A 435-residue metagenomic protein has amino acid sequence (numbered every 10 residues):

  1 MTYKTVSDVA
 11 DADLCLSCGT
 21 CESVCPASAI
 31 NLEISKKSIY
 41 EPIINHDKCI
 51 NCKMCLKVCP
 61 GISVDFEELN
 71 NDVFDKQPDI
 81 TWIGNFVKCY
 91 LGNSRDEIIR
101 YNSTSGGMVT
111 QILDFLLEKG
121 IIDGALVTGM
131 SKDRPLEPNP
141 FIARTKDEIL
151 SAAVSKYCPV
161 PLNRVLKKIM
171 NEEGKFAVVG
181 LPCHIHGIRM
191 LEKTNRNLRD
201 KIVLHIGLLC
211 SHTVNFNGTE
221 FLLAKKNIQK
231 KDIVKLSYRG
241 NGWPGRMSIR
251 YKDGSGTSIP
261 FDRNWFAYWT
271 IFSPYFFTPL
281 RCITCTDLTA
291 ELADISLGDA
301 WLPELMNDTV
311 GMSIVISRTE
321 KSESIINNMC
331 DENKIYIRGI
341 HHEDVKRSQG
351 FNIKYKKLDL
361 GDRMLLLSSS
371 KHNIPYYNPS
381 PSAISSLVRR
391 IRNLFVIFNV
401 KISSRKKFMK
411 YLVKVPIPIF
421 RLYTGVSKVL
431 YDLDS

Functional and structural regions predicted by a protein language model:
M1-K4, D47, N51-I169, E343-N378: Flanking helices and flexible, charged tails adjoining ferredoxin-like Fe-S electron-transfer domains in multi-subunit
M1-S17, A29-N51, A267-T270, S435: Ferredoxin-like iron-sulfur electron-transfer modules
T2, T20-I43, K53-V73, I295: Iron-sulfur cluster-binding cysteine motifs and their immediate structural context in ferredoxin-like electron-transfer
D13-S28, K48-G61, L181-G187, F277-A290: Local cysteine-cluster metal-coordination motifs and their immediate loop/turn environment, predominantly Fe-S cluster
S103-M108, K132, V178-I188, H212-V214: Gly/Ser/Thr-rich loops at beta-strand to alpha-helix junctions that form or flank small-molecule/cofactor-binding
I122-D123, K231-S435: Long, compositionally biased charged/polar accessory segments in the mid-to-C-terminal portions of proteins
T194-G207: A short alpha->loop->secondary-structure connector
L209-F221, W243-P244: Short, conserved secondary-structure transition motifs
